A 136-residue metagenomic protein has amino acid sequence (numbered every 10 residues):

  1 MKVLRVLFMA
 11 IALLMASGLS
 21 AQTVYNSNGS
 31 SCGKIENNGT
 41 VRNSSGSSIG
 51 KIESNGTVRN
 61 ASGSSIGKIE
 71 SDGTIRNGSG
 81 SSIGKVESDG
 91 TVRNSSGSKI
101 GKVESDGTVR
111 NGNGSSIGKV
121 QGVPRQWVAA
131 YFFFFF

Functional and structural regions predicted by a protein language model:
K2-S48, S54-N55, R59-S65, S71-F136: Long terminal segments
